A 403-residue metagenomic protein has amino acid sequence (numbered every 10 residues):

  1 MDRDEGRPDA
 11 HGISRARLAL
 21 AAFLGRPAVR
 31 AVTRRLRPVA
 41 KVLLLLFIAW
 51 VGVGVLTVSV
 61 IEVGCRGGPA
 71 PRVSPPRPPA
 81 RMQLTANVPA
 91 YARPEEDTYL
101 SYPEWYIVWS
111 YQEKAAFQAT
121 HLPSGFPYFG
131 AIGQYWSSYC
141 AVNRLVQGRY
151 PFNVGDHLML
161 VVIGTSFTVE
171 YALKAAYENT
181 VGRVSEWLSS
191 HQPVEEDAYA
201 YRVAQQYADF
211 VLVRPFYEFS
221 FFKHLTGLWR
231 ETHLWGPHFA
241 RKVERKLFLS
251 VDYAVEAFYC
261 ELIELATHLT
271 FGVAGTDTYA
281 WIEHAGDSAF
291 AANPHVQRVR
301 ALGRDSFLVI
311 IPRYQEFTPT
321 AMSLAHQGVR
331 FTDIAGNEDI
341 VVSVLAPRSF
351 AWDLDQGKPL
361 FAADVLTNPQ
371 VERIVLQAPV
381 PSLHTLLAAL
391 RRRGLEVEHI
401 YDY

Functional and structural regions predicted by a protein language model:
M1-L36: N-terminal Lys/Arg-rich, disordered targeting/topogenic segments
K41-T57: Hydrophobic membrane-insertion alpha-helices, especially the h-region of bacterial N-terminal signal peptides
V58-P215: Long, solvent-exposed N-terminal ectodomains/accessory regions that are displayed to the extracellular/lumenal milieu
Y217-G275: Long amphipathic alpha-helical scaffold segments
F271-H284, S306-F307, G336-R348: Short glycine-/aliphatic-rich beta-strand segments at the starts of folded cytosolic domains
A280-R298, P319-S323, V344-A362: Short amphipathic alpha-helix segments
T318, H384-R393, E398: Mixed-charge, glycine-accented linear interaction segment located at domain edges/termini
G328-E338, A362-V365, G394-Y403: Conserved short beta-strand edge segments in small beta-sheet-based binding/regulatory domains
